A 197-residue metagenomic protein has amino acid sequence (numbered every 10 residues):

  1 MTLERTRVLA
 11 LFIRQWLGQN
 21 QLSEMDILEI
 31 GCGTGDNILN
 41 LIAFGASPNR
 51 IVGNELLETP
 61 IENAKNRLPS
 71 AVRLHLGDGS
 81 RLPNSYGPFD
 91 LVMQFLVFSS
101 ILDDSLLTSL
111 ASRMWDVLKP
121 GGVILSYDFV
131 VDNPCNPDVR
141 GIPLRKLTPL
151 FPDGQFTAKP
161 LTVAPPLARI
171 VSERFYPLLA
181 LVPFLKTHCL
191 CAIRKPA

Functional and structural regions predicted by a protein language model:
L3-S23, N40: Conserved alpha-helix/loop element of class I SAM-dependent methyltransferases that forms part of the SAM/SAH-binding
L28, T34-R81: Class I SAM-dependent methyltransferase SAM/SAH-binding core
P83-V92: A short acidic, Gly/Pro-enriched loop at the edge of an enzyme's catalytic core that lines a small-molecule cofactor
L91-S105: A short SAM/SAH-binding and catalytic strip from SAM-dependent methyltransferases
T108-P120: A short glycine-rich, Lys/Arg-flanked "PGG" loop and its adjoining helix->strand segment in the class I
G121-D128: Conserved beta-strand signature within the Rossmann-like core of class I S-adenosyl-L-methionine
V139-G154, A158-P160: Short alpha-helix
R174-A197: Core SAM-dependent methyltransferase catalytic element
